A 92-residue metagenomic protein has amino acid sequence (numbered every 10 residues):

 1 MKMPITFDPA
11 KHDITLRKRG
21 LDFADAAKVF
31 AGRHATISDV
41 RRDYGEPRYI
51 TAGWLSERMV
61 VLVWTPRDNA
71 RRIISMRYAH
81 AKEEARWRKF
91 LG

Functional and structural regions predicted by a protein language model:
M1-G92: Ribonuclease/tRNase effector modules and their secretory precursors
